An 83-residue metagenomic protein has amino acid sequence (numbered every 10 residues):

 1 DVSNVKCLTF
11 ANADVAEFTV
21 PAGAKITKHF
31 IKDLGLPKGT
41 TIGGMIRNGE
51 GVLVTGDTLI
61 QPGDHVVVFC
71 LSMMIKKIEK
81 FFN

Functional and structural regions predicted by a protein language model:
D1-K25: Flexible, Lys/Arg-rich cytosolic regulatory linkers and terminal tails that connect or flank
E17-N83: Cytosolic Rossmann-like ligand/nucleotide-binding regulatory domains
